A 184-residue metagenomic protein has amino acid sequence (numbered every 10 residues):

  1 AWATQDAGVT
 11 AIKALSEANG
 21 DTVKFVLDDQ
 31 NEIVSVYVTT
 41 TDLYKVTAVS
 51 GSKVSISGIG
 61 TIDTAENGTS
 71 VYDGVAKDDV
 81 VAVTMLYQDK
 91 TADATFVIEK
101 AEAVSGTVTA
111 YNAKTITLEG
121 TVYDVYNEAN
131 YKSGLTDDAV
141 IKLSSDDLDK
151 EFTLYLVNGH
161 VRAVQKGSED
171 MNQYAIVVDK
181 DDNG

Functional and structural regions predicted by a protein language model:
A1-G184: ...the same signal can extend to comparable exposed beta-sheet modules with similar sequence chemistry even outside
